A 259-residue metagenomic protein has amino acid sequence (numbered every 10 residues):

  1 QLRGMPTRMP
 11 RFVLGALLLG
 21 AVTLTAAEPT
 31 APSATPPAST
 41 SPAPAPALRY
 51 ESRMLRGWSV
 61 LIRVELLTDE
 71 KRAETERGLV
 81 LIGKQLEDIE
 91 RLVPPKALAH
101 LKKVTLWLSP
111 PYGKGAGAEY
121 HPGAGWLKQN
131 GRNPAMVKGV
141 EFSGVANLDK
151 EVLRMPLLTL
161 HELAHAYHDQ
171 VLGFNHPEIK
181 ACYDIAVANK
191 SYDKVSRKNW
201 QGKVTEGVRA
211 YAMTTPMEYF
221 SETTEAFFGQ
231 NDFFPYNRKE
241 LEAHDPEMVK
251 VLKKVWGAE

Functional and structural regions predicted by a protein language model:
L2-L14: Bacterial N-terminal signal peptides that target proteins for export
V13-T23: Bacterial N-terminal signal peptides
A26-A27, A34: Boundary at the C-terminal end of the N-terminal hydrophobic targeting segment
T40-S52: Short acidic, Pro/Gly- and aromatic-enriched capping/linker segments at domain boundaries
S52-E76: Acidic/histidine-rich, surface-exposed loop or edge segments in extracytoplasmic proteins
D69-K84, D149-R154, L158, Y211-T215 (+1 more regions): Soluble non-cytosolic domains of exported or imported proteins
G78-A188: Acidic/His-rich structured neighborhood in mature extracellular/periplasmic domains
K128-Q129, P134-V137, Y183-E259: Metalloprotease/metallohydrolase-associated module, dominated by Zn2+-dependent proteases
